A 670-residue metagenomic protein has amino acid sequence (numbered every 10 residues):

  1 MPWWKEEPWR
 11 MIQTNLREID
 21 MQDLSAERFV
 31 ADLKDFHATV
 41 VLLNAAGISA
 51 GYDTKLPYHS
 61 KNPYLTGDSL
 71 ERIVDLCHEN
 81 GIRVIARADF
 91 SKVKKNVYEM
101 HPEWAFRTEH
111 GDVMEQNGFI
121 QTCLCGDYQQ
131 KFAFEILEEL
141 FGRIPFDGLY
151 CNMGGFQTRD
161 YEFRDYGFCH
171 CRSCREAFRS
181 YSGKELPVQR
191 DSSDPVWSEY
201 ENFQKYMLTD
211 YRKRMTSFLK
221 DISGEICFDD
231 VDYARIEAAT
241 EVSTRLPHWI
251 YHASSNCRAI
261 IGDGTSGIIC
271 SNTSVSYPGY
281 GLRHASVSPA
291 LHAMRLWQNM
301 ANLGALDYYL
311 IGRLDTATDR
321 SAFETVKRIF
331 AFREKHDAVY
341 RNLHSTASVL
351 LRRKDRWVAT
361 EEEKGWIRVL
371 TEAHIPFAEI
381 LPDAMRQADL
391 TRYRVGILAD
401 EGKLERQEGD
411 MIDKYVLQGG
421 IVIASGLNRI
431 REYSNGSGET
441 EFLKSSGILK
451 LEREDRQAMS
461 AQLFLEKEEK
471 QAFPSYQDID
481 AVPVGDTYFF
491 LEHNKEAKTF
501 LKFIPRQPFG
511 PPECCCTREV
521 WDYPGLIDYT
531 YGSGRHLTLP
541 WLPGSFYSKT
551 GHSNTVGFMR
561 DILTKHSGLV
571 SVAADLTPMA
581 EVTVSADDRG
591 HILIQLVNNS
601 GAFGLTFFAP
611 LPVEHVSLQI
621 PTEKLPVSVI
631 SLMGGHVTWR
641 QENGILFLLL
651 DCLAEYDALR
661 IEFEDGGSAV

Functional and structural regions predicted by a protein language model:
M1-R87, N342-T346, L390, E581-S585 (+2 more regions): Mature N-terminal, pre-catalytic/accessory segment of carbohydrate-active enzymes
P2-L16, R107-I120, D263-Y280: N-terminal small/glycine-rich loop or linker at the start of catalytic domains across soluble metabolic enzymes
E6, V84, R190-V670: Carbohydrate-binding surfaces of carbohydrate-active enzymes
M11, L33, C77, V84 (+7 more regions): Conserved, mostly hydrophobic/aromatic
I19-D35, Q129-L140, A253-C257, S288-L296 (+1 more regions): Short, acidic/polar
F29, K34-E71, K92-Q116, T158-R172 (+4 more regions): Aromatic-lined carbohydrate-binding/catalytic grooves of carbohydrate-active enzymes
A38, P145-L149, G224: Proline-aspartate-enriched helix->loop->beta-strand connector
L70, A86, F90-I144, M153 (+3 more regions): Active-site-adjacent "subsite" loops/lids of carbohydrate-active enzymes
